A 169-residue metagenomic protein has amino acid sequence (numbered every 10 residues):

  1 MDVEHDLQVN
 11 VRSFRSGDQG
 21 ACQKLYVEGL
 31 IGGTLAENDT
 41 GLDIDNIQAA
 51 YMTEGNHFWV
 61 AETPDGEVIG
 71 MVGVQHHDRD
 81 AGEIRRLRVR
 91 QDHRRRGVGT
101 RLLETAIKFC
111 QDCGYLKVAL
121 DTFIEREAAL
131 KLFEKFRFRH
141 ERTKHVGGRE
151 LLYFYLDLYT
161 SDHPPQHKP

Functional and structural regions predicted by a protein language model:
D2-V3, R149-P169: Terminal substrate-recognition subdomain of acyl/acetyltransferases
E4-V9, S13-R85, R90, L103-T105 (+3 more regions): Acetyl-CoA-dependent GNAT
G20, R96, E127: Loop/helix-junction capping segments adjacent to catalytic residues or to phosphate/diphosphate-binding pockets
G66, G70, G97-G99, R137: Conserved phosphate-binding and hydrolysis motifs of nucleotide-dependent enzymes
V72-Q75, A81, R95, F123 (+2 more regions): A short, glycine- and basic residue-enriched loop/turn that sits immediately adjacent to a domain's principal
V89, R95-K108, K131-K135: Conserved acetyl-CoA-binding loop-helix of GNAT-fold acetyltransferases
T100, I124-R142, E150: Conserved active-site alpha-helix within GNAT-family acetyltransferase domains
C110-D121: Conserved GNAT acetyl-CoA-binding A-motif
